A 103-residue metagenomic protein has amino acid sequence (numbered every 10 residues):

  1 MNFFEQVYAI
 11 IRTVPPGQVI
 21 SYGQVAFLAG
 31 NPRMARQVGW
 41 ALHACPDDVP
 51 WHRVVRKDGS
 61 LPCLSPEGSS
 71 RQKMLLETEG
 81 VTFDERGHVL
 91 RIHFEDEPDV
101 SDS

Functional and structural regions predicted by a protein language model:
M1-S103: Nucleic acid-binding interface residues in structured DNA/RNA-binding domains, emphasizing the DNA-engaging scaffolds
